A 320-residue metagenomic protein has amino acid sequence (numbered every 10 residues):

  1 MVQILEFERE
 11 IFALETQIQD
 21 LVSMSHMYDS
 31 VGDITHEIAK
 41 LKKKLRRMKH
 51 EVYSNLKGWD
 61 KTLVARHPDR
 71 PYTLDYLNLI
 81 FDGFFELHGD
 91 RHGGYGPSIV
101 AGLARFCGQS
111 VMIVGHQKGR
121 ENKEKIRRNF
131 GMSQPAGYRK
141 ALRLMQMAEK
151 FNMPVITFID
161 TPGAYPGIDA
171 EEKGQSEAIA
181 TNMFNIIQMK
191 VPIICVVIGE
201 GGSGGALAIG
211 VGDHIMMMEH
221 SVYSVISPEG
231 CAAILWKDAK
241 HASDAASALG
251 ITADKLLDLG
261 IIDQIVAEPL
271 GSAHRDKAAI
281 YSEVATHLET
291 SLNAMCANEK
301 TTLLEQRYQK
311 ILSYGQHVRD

Functional and structural regions predicted by a protein language model:
M1-S110, A278-D320: Intrinsically disordered, low-complexity segments enriched in small/flexible residues
L14, K57, I113, D160 (+3 more regions): Terminal peptide-recognition signature
I34-E37, G137-R139, C231: Short, motif-level signal for alpha-helix interfacial/capping segments enriched in acidic residues and aromatics/proline
S54, G83, G93-Y95, A101 (+2 more regions): Glycine-rich beta-alpha loop segments
T62-A65, I126-F130, G271-H274: Short hinge/gating elements
P71-T73, E121-K123, Y165-G167: Short active-site-adjacent helix-start/loop capping segments
I159-E289, N293: Conserved catalytic cores of soluble enzyme domains, especially glycine-rich substrate-binding beta-alpha loops
